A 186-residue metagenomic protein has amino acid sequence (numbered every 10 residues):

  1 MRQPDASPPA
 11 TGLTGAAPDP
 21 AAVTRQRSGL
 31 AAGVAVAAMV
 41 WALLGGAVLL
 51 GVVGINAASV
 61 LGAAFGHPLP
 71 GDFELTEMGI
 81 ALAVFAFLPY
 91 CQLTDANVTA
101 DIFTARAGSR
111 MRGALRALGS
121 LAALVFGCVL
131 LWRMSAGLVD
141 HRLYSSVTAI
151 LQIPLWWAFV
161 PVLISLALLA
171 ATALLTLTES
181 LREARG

Functional and structural regions predicted by a protein language model:
R2-G186: Alpha-helical transmembrane segments and membrane-interface helix-loop junctions in multi-pass membrane proteins
